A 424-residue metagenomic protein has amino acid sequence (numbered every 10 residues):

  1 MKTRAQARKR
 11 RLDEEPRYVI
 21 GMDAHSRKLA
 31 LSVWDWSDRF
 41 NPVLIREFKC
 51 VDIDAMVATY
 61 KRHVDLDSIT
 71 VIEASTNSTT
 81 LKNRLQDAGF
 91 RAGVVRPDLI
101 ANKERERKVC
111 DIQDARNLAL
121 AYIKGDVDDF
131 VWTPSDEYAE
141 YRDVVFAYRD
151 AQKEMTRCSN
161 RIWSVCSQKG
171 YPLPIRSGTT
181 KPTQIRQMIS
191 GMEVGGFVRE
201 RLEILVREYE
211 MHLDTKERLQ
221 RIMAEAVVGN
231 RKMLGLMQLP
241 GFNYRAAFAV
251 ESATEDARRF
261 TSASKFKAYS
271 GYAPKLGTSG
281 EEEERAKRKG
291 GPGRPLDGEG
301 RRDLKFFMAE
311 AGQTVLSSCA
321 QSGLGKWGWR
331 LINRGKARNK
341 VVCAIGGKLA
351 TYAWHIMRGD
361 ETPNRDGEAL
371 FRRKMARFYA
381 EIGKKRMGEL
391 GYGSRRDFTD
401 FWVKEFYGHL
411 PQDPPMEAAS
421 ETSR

Functional and structural regions predicted by a protein language model:
M1-D13, E217-R221, E225: Charged, flexible boundary elements
R8-W36, L118: Gly/Thr-rich phosphate-binding beta-strand-loop-beta motif of the actin/hexokinase/Hsp70
D38-D67: Nucleic-acid-processing active sites and adjacent nucleic-acid-binding tracks, predominantly divalent metal-dependent
G93-T133, I189, E283-E299: Short alpha-helix plus adjacent loop in nuclease-associated cores
F146-G235: Glycine-rich, often acidic, oxyanion-interacting loops/wings at catalytic, nucleic-acid, or phospho-protein interfaces
G235-Q238, Y244, A249-R334, R338 (+1 more regions): Phosphate-backbone recognition surface of nucleic-acid-processing proteins
G328-R424: Low-complexity, acidic/Ser/Thr- and charged residue-rich accessory regions of DNA metabolism proteins
